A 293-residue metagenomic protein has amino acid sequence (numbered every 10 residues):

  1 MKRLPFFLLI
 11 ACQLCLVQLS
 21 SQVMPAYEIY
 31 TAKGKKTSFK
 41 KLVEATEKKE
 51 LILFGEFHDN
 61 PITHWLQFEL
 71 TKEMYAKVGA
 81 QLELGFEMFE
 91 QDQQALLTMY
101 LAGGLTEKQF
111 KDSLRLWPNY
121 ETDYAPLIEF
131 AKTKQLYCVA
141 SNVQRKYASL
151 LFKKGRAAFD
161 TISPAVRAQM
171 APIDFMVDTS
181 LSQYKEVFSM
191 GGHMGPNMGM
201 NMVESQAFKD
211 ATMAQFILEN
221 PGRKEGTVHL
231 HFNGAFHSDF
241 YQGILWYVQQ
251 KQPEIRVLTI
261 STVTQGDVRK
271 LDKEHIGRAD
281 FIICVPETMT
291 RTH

Functional and structural regions predicted by a protein language model:
M1-P25: Bacterial Sec-dependent N-terminal signal peptides
V17-H293: Compositional signal for N-terminal targeting/processing segments
